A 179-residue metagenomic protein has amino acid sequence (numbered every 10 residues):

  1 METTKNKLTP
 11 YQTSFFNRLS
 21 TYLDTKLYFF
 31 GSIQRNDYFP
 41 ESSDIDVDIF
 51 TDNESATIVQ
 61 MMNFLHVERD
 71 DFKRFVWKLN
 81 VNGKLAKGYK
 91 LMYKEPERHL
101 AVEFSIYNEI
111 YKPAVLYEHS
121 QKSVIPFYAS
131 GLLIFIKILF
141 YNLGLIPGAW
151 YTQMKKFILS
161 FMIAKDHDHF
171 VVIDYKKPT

Functional and structural regions predicted by a protein language model:
M1-R18, Y22-L23, Q34-S42, T51-T179: Catalytic core of pol beta-like nucleotidyltransferases
F30-S32: Glycine-rich beta-strand-to-loop/alpha-helix junction loops that act as flexible
D44-D46: Acidic Asp/Glu-based divalent-cation binding sites
